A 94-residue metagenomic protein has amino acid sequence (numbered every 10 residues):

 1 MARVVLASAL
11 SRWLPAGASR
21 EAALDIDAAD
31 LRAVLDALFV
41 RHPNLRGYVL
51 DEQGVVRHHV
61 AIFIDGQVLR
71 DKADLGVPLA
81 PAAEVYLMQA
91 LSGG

Functional and structural regions predicted by a protein language model:
M1-G93: Ubiquitin-like/PB1-type beta-grasp interaction modules and other compact soluble beta-rich domains
